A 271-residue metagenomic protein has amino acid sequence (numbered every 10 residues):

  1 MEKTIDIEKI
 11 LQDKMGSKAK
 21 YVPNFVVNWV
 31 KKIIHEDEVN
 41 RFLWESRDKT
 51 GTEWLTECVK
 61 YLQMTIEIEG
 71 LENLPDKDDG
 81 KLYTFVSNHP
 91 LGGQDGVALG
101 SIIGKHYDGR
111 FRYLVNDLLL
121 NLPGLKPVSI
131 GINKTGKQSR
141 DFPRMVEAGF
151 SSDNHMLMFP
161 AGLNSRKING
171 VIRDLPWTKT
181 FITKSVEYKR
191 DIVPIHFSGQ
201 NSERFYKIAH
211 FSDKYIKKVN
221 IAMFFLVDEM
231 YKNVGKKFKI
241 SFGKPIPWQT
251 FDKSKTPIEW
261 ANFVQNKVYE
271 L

Functional and structural regions predicted by a protein language model:
M1-Y83, H89, G96-A98, K126: Membrane-anchoring hydrophobic helices of lipid-metabolizing enzymes
I7, R140-L271: Non-catalytic C-terminal accessory region of glycerolipid acyltransferases and related lyso-lipid remodeling enzymes
E38, K77-D79, Y83-K137: Catalytic core of membrane glycerolipid acyltransferases/transacylases, capturing the structured, soluble-facing
W44, V59-T65, I132-Q138, G170-V171: Short, flexible loop segments at the rims of nucleotide/cofactor-binding pockets, characterized by
L55-V59, L99-G104, P143-E147, F181-I182: Short amphipathic alpha-helical segments and helix-helix/interface helices
T65-L74, V115-D117, R140-A148: Short, charged beta->alpha transition segments
E69-L71, L114-N116, I132-N133, G243-P245 (+1 more regions): Conserved beta-strand termini and adjacent loop/short-helix elements that scaffold enzyme active sites in alpha/beta
